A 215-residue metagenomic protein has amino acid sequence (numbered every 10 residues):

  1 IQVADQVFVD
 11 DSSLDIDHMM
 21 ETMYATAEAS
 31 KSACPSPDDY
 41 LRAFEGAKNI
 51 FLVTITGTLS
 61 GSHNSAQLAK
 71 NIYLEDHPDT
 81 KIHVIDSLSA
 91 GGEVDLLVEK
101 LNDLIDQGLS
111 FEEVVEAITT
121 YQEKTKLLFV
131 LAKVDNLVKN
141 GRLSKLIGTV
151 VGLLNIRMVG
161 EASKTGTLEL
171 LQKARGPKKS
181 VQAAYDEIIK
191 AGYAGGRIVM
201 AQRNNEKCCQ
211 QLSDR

Functional and structural regions predicted by a protein language model:
I1-D39: N-terminal glycine-rich anion-binding loop in soluble enzyme alpha/beta folds
I1-Q6, L59-S62, A66-N71, H83 (+2 more regions): Mixed-charge interfacial surface used for oligomerization/domain docking and macromolecular partner engagement
A25-T26, G46-A47, K124, A194: Structured helix-beta-strand junction loops
P35-K70, L74-E75: Active-site cofactor/cluster-binding pocket
L52, I82-V84: Conserved beta-strand scaffold positions in the cores of enzyme catalytic domains, especially in NTP/NDP-utilizing
H77-K81: A short helix-to-beta-strand connector/capping loop
